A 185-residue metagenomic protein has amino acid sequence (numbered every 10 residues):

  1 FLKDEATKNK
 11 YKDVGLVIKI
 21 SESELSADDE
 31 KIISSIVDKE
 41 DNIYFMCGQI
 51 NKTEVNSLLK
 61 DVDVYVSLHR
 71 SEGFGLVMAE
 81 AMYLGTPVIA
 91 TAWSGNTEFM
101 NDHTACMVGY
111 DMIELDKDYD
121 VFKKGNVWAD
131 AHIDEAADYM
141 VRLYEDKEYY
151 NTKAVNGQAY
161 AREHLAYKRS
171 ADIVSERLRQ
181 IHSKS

Functional and structural regions predicted by a protein language model:
I20-E22, S26-T53: Nucleotide-activated donor-binding/catalytic signature segment of Leloir-type glycosyltransferases, i.e., the conserved
N56-V62: Short alpha-helical donor nucleotide-sugar binding micro-motif in glycosyltransferases
R70: Aromatic "clamp/platform" in nucleotide-sugar-dependent glycosyltransferases that forms part of the donor/acceptor
G75-M78, W93: Short glycine/serine-rich donor-binding loops of glycosyltransferases
P87-A90, M100, T104-G109: Short hydrophobic beta-strand element within catalytic cores of glycosyltransferases and related nucleotide-activated
E135, R142, Y149-E163, Q180: A short, well-ordered alpha-helix in the C-terminal region of glycosyltransferases
Y167-S185: C-terminal alpha-helical cap of glycosyltransferases
